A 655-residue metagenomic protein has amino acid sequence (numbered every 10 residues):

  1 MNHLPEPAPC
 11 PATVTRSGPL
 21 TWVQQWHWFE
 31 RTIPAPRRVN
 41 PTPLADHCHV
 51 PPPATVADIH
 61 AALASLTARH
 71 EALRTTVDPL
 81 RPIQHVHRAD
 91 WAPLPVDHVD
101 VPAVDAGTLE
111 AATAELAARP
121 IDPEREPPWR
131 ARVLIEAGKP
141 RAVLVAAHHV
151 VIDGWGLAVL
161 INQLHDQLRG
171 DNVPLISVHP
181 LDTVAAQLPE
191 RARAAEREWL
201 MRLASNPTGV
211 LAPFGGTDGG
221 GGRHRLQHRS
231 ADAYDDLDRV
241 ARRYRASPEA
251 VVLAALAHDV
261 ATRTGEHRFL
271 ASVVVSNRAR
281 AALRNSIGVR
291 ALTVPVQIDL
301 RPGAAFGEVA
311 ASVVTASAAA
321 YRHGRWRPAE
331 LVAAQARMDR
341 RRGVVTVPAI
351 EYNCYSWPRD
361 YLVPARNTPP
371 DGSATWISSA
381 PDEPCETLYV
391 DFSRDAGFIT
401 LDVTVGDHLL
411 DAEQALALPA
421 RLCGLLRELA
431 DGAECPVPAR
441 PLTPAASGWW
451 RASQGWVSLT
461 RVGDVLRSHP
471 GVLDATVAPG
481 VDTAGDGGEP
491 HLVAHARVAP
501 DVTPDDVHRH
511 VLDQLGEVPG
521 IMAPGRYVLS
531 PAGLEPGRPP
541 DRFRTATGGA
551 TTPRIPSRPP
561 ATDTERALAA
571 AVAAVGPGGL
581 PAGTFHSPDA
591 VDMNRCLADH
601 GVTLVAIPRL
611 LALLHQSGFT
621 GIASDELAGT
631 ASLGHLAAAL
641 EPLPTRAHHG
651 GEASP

Functional and structural regions predicted by a protein language model:
M1-A35, H60-V104, P127, S177-R223 (+2 more regions): Short amphipathic alpha-helices and their capping loops
M1-E6, D501, M522-G525, S530-P655: Phosphopantetheine-dependent thiolation modules in NRPS/PKS and related acyl-activating systems
N2-T15, P51-A68, I83-R125, G307-S317 (+2 more regions): A short, small/polar-residue-rich loop/turn motif at beta-strand boundaries within alpha/beta enzyme cores
V14-R16, I33-P43, H60, E71-A72 (+8 more regions): His-Asp-centered acyl/peptidyl-transfer active-site segments
G18, R130-P180, A415-E428: Active-site-proximal acidic secondary-structure segment that organizes catalysis
W26, R37-H47, L73-D78, R119-V133 (+8 more regions): Flexible, Gly/Pro-enriched loop and linker segments at secondary-structure and domain junctions
H70, R74, H267-V274, A380-L442 (+4 more regions): Extended, hydrophobic beta-loop-alpha segments that form or line the acyl/peptidyl-thioester binding and transfer paths
T76-V77, L164, L168-V178, R202-L211 (+6 more regions): A short N-terminal helical cap/helix-turn-helix that marks the beginning of AMP-binding/adenylate-forming
